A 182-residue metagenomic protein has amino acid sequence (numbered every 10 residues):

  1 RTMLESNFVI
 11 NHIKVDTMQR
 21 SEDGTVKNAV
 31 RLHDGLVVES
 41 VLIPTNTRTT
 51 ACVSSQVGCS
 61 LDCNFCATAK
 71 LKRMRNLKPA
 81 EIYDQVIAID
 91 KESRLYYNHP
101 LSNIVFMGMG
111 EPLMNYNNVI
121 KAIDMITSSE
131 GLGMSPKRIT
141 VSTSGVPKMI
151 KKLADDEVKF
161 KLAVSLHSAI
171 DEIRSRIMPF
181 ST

Functional and structural regions predicted by a protein language model:
R1-T49: Flexible, acidic/Gly-rich N-terminal and inter-domain linker regions that tether and position cofactor-handling modules
S21, S54-S55, S142, S165: Short linear Ser/Thr-Pro motifs
K27, T50-C52, V105, T140: Short aromatic/hydrophobic contact patches that present stacked aromatics for nucleic-acid/ligand binding
L32, V57-C59, L166-S168: Short, small-residue-rich loop/turn micro-motifs
P44-E81, I87: Canonical Radical SAM [4Fe-4S] cluster-binding loop centered on the CxxxCxxC motif and its immediate flanking residues
D90-N103, G108-T182: Conserved AdoMet/S-adenosylmethionine-binding subsite of the radical SAM
